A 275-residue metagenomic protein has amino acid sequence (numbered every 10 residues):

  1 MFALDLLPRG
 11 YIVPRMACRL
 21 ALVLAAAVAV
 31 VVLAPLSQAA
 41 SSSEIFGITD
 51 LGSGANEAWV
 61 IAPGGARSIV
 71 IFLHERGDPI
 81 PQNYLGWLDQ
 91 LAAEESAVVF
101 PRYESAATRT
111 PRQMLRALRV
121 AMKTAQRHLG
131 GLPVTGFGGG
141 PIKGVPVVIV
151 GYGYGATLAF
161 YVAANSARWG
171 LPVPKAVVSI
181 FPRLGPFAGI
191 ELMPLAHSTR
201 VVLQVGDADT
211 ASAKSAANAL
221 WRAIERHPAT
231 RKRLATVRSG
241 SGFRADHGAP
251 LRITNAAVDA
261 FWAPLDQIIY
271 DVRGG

Functional and structural regions predicted by a protein language model:
A21-V32: Bacterial N-terminal signal peptides
A39-G65: N-terminal cap/lid segment of alpha/beta-hydrolase-fold proteins
R67-E75: Short beta-strand element of the alpha/beta-hydrolase
Q82-V99: Short amphipathic alpha-helix adjacent to the substrate-entry channel of hydrolases
T108-P141: Alpha/beta-hydrolase active-site loop
L132-H197: Primarily recognizes the serine-hydrolase "nucleophile elbow" in alpha/beta-hydrolase and SGNH/GDSL folds
K175-S241: The feature captures the conserved acid-bearing segment of alpha/beta-hydrolase catalytic domains
A229-G275: C-terminal catalytic histidine-bearing segment of alpha/beta-hydrolase fold enzymes
